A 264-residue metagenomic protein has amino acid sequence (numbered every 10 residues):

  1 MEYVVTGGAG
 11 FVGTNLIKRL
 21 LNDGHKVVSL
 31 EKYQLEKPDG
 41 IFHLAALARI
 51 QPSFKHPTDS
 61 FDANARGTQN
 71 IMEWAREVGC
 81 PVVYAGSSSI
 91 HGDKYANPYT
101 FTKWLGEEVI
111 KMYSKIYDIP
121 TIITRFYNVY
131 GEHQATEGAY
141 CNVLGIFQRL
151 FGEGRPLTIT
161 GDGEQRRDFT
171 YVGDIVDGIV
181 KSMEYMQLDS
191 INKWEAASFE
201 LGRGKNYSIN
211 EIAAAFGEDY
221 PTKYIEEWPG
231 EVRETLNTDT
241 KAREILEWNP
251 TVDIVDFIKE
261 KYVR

Functional and structural regions predicted by a protein language model:
M1-V129, I179, W248, K261: N-terminal Rossmann-like NAD(P)+-binding domain of SDR-like oxidoreductases, especially those catalyzing
A9, G13, K103, Y140-L144 (+2 more regions): A structural signal for well-ordered alpha-helical scaffolds and beta->alpha junctions
I17, F151-R264: C-terminal substrate-binding subdomain of Rossmann-fold SDR/epimerase-dehydratase oxidoreductases
D93, E132-H133, I209: A short beta-to-alpha transition loop/helix N-cap that caps and shapes the active-site region
K94, T136-Y140, K205, P250-T251: Residue-level signature of the cytosolic catalytic core of signaling kinases
P98-T100, W104, E108-R167, V172-M183 (+1 more regions): NAD(P)-dependent short-chain dehydrogenase/reductase
